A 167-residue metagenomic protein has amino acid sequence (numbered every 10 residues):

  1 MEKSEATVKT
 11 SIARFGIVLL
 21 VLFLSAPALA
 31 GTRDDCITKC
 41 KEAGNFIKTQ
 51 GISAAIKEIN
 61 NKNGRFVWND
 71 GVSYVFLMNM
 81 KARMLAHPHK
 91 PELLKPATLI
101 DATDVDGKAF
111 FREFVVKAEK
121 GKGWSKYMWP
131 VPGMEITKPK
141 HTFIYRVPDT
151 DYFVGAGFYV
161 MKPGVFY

Functional and structural regions predicted by a protein language model:
E2-K9, I17, L29-Y167: N-terminal membrane-sensor/transducer module of prokaryotic signaling receptors
S25-A26: N-terminal signal peptide c-region/cleavage motif recognized by signal peptidases
